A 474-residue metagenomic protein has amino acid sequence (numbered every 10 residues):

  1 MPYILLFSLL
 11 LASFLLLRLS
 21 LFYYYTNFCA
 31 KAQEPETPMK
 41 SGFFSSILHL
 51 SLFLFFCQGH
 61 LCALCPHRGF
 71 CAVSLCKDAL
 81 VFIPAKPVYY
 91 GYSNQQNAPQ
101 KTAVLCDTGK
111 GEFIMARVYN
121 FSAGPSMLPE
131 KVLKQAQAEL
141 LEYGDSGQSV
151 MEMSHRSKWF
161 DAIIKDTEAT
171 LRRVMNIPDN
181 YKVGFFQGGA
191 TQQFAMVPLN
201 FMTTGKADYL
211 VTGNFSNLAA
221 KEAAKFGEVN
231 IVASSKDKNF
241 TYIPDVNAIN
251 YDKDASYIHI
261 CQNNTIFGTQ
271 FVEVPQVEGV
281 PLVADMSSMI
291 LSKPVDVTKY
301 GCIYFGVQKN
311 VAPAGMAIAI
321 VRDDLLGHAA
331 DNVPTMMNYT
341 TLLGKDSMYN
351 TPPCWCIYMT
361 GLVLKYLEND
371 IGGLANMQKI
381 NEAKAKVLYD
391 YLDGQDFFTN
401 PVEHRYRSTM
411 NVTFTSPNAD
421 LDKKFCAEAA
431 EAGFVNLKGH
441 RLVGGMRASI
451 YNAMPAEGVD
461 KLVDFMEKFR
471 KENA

Functional and structural regions predicted by a protein language model:
Y3-L5, Y23-T26, A32, L50 (+4 more regions): Short terminal hydrophobic/aromatic SLiMs and anchors at protein ends
A116-V118, H440, G444-A474: PLP-dependent enzyme catalytic core of the Aspartate aminotransferase-like
R117-E168: A glycine-/small-polar-enriched, mobile loop at the entrance of the PLP active site in fold-type I
G124, A223, S234-I290: Active-site phosphate-binding strand-loop segment of PLP-dependent enzymes
G147-Q193, N200, N214, E222: Conserved N-terminal alpha-helix of the aminotransferase class I/II PLP-enzyme fold
T191-I258: PLP-dependent aminotransferase-like
C302, V307-Y389, E403, E472-A474: Active-site C-terminal subdomain of aminotransferase-like
F398-E428: Conserved PLP-binding catalytic core of the aspartate aminotransferase-like
